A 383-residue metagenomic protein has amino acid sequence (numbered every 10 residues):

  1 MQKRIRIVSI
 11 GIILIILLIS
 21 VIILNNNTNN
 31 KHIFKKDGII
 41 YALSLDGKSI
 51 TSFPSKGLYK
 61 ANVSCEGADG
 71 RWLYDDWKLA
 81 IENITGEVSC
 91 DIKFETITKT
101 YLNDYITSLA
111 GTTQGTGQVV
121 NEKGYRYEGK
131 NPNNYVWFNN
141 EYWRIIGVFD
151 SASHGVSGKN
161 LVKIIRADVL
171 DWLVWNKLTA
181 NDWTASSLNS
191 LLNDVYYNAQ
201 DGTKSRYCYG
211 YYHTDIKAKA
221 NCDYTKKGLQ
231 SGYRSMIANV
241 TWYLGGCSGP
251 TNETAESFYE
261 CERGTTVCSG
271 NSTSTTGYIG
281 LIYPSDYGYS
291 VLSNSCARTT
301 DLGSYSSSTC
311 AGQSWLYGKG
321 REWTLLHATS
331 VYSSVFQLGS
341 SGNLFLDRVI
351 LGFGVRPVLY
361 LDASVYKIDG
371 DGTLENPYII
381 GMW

Functional and structural regions predicted by a protein language model:
K3-W383: Long, domain-scale functional regions
